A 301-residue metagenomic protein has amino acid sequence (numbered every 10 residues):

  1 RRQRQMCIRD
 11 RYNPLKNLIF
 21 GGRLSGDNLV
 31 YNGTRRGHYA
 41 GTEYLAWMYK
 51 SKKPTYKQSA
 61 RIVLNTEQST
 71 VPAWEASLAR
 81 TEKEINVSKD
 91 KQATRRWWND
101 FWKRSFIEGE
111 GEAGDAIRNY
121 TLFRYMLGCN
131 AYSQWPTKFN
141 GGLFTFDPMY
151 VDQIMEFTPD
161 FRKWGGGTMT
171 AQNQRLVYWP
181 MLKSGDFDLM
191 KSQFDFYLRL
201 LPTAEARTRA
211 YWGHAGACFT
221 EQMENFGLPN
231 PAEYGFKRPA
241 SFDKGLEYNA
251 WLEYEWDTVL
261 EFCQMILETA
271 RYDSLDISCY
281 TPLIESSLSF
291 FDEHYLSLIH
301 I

Functional and structural regions predicted by a protein language model:
R1-Q5, S69-V71: Acidic (Asp/Glu-rich), glycine- and aromatic
Q3-I8, I301: Short, small-residue-biased leader/transition segments that mark boundaries at the very start of proteins
L18-K89: Beta-strand-rich recognition/accessory modules
K91-T281: Substrate-binding groove/exosite segments of carbohydrate-active enzymes
S286, F290-L298: Acidic/histidine-rich catalytic neighborhood
